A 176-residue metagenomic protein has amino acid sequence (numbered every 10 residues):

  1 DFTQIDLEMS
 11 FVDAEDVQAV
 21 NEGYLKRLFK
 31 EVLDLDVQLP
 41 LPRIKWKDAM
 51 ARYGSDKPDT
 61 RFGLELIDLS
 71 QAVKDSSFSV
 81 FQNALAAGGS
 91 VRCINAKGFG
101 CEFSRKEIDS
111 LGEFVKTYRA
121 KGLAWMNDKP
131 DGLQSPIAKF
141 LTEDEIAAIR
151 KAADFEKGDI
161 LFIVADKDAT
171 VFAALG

Functional and structural regions predicted by a protein language model:
D1-G176: Class II aminoacyl-tRNA synthetase catalytic cores and aaRS-like
